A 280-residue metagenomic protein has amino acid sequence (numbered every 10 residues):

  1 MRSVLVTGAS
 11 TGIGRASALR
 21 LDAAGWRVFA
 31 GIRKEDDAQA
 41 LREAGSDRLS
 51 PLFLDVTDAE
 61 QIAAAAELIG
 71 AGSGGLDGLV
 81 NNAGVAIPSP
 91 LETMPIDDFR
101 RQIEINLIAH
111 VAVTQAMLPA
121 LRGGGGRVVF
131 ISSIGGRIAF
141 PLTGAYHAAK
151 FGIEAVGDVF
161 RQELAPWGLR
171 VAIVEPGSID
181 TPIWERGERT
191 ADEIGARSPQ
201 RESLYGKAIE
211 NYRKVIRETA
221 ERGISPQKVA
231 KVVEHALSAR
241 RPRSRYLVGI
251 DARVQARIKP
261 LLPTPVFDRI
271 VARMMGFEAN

Functional and structural regions predicted by a protein language model:
S10-T11: Conserved glycine-rich cofactor-binding loop
L54-A64, I96: The beta1-alpha1 cofactor-binding region of Rossmann-like NAD(H)/NADP(H)-dependent oxidoreductases
P90-L91, D98-R100: Substrate-binding pocket helix/loop in short-chain dehydrogenase/reductase
E92, I138-G144: Active-site loop immediately N-terminal to the catalytic Tyr-X3-Lys motif of short-chain dehydrogenase/reductase
T114, A149-G152: Active-site helix of classical SDR
S133: Residue(s) in the substrate-gating loop at a strand-loop-helix junction that position the organic substrate next
P166-T219: C-terminal beta-strand-loop-alpha-helix "lid" module of Rossmann-like NAD(P)-dependent dehydrogenases
